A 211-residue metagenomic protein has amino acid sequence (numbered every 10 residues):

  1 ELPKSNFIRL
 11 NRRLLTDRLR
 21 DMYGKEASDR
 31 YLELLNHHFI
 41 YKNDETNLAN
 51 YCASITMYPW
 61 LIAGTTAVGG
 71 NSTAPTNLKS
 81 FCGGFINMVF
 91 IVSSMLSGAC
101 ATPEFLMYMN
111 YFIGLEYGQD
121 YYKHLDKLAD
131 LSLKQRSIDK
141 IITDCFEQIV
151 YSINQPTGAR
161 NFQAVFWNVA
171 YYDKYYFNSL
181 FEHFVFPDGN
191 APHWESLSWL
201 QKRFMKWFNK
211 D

Functional and structural regions predicted by a protein language model:
E1-D211: Catalytic alpha/beta active-site cores
